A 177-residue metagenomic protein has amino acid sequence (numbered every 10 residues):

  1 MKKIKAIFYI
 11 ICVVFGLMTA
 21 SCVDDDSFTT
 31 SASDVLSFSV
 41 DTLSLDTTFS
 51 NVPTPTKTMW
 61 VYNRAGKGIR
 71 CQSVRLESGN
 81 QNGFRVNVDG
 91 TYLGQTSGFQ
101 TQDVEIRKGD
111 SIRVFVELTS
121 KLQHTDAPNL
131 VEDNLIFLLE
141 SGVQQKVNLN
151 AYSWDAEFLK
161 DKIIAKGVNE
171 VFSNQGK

Functional and structural regions predicted by a protein language model:
M1-I11: Bacterial N-terminal signal peptides that target proteins for export
M18-S21: C-terminal motif of bacterial Sec signal peptides marking the signal peptidase cleavage site
V23, L122-D155: Terminal connector regions
V23-S44, T54, R64-L122: Surface-exposed binding patches on compact interaction domains or structured appendages
F49, V104-R107, N174-K177: Hydrophobic beta-strand core residues of beta-sandwich domains
T54-T58, S111-R113, Q144-N148: Intrinsic-disorder/low-complexity, polar/charged segments enriched in Ser/Thr/Lys/Arg/Asp/Glu/Gln
W60-V61, L118, F137: Hydrophobic beta-strand positions in extracellular immunoglobulin-like domains
V147-Q175: Low-complexity, Pro/Ser/Thr- and charge-rich linker/hinge segments at domain boundaries
